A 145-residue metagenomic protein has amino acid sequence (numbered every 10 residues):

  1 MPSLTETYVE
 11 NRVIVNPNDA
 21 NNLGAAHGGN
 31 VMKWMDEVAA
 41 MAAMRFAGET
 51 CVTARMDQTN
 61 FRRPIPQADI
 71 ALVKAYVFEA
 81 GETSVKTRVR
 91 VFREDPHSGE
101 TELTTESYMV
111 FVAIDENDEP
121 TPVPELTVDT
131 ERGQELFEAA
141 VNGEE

Functional and structural regions predicted by a protein language model:
P2-V52, I114-E145: Hot-dog-fold acyl-thioester-processing enzymes
E6, A40-V73, F78-A80, S84-V85 (+1 more regions): Hydrophobic beta-strand-centered segment that forms part of the acyl-chain substrate-binding groove
P17-D19, M56, N60, D95: Short, well-ordered turn and helix-capping elements at secondary-structure junctions
H27, F61, Y108-F111: Aromatic side chains
Q67, F78-E145: HotDog/MaoC-like acyl-thioester-processing domains
